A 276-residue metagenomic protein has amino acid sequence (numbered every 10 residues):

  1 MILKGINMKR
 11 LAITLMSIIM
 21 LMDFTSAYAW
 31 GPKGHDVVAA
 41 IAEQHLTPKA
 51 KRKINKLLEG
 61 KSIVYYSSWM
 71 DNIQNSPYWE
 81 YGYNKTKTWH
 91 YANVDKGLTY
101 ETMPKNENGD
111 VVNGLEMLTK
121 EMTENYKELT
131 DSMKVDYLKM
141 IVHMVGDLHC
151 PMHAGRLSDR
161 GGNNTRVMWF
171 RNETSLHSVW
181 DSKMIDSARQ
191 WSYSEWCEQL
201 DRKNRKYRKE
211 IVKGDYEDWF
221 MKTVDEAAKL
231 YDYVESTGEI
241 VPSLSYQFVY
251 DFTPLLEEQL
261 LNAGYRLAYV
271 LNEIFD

Functional and structural regions predicted by a protein language model:
M1-P32: Bacterial Sec-dependent N-terminal signal peptides
Y28-M144, P151, R156-D276: N-terminal, motif-rich segments that launch catalysis or mediate targeting to/interaction with membranes, typified by
